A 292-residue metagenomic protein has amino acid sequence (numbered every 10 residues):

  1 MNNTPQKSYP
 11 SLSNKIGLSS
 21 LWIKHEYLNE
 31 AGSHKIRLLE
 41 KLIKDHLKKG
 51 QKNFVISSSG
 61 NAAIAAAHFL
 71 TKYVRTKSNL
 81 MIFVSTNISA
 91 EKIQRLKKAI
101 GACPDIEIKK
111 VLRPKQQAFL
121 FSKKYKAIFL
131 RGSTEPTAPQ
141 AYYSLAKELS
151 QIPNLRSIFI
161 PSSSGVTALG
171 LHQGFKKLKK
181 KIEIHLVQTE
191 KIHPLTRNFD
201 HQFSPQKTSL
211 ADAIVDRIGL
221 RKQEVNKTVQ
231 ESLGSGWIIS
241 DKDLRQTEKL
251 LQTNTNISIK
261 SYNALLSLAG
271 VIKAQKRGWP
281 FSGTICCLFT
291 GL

Functional and structural regions predicted by a protein language model:
M1-K52: Positively charged, low-complexity intrinsically disordered leader regions
Y27-L42, L130-L149, I259-L266: A glycine-rich, Thr/Ser-enriched phosphate-binding loop motif common to dinucleotide/cofactor-binding enzymes
I36-E40, V55-F69, A90-I93, P139 (+3 more regions): Short glycine/serine/threonine-rich phosphate/pyrophosphate-binding segments that cradle anionic phosphate groups
L42-K49, I64-K77, H172-L178, A269-W279: Alpha-helix C-terminal capping segments
H46-F69, R75-V84, L155-T167, T284-F289: A short, small-residue-rich loop immediately preceding and capping a beta-strand
N79-S157, S209-T228, S232-W237: Small/polar-residue-rich loop-to-helix segments that shape phosphate-bearing ligand pockets
R95, L112-S122, K177-Y262: Active-site/ligand-binding loops adjacent to catalytic centers
Q202-A211, A264-L292: Phosphate-binding loop/pocket of nucleotide- and phosphate-handling active sites
